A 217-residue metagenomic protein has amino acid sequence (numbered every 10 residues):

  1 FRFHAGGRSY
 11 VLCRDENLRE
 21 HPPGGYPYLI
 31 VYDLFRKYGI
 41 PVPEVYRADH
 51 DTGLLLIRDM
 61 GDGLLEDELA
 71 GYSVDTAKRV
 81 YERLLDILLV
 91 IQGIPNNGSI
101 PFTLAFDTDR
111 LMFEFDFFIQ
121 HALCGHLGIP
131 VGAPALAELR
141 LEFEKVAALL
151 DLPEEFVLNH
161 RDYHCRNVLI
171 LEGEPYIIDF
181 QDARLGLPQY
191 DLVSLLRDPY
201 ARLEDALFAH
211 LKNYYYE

Functional and structural regions predicted by a protein language model:
F1-F3, V11-L12, I91, E144-Y190 (+1 more regions): Active-site acidic catalytic loop and adjacent metal/ATP-binding pocket of ATP-dependent phosphoryl transfer enzymes
R2-F113, F117, C124, L152: ATP-binding pocket architecture of kinase catalytic cores
P27, R83, I87, E138 (+3 more regions): Charged catalytic carboxylate motif
T76, V80, V131, A135 (+1 more regions): Conserved acidic
L85-L88, F115, L139, F143 (+2 more regions): Hydrophobic alpha-helical core bundles mediating ligand binding, dimerization, or RNAP-core interactions
L104-A147: Active-site catalytic-loop/activation-segment of kinase and kinase-like phosphoryl-transfer enzymes
A105-T108, M112, C165, I170 (+3 more regions): Glycan-recognition and catalytic cores of secretory/periplasmic carbohydrate-active enzymes
D116-H126, P188-E217: Active-site activation/catalytic loop segments of kinase-like enzymes and analogous catalytic loops in related
